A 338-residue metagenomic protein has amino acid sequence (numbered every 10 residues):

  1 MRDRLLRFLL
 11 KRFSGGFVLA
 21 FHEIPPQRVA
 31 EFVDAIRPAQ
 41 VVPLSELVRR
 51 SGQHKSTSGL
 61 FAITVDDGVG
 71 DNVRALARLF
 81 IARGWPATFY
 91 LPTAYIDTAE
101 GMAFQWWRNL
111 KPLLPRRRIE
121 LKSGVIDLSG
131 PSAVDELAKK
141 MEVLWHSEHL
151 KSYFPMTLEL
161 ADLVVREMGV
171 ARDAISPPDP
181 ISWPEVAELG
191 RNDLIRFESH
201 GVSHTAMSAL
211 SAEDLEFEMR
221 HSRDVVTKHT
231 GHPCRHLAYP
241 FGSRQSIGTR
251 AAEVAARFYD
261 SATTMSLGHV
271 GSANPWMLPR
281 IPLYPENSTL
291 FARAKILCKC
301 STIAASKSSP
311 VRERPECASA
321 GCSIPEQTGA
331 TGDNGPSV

Functional and structural regions predicted by a protein language model:
M1-T64, G70-D71, N192, V202-T205 (+1 more regions): C-terminal active-site subregion of NodB/CE4 polysaccharide deacetylases
L19-H22, G59, I81-Q245, S272 (+1 more regions): Metal-dependent polysaccharide deacetylase catalytic core of the NodB/CE4 family, i.e., the active-site-bearing domain
V65-G68, P92-A94: Beta-hairpin (beta-strand-turn-beta-strand) motif
D67-R74, L79: Short acidic, Gly/Ser-rich segments with clustered Asp/Glu that frequently serve as metal-coordination loops in enzyme
L79-A82, V254-A255: Glycine-rich, phosphate-binding/catalytic loops in enzymes
